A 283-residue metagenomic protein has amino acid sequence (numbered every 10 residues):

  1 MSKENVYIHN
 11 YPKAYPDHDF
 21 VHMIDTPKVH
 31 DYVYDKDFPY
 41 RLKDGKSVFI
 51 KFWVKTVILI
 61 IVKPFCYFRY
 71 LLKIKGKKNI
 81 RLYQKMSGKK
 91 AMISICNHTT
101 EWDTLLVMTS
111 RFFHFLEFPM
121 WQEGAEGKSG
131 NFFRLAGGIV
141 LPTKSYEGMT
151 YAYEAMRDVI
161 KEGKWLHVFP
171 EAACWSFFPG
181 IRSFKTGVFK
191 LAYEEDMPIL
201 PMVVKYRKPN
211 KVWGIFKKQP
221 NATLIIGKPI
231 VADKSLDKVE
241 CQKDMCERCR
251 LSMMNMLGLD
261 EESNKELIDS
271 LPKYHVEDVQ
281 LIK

Functional and structural regions predicted by a protein language model:
M1-I93, W102-L106, H275-K283: Membrane-anchoring hydrophobic helices of lipid-metabolizing enzymes
M1-Y32, Y153-K283: Non-catalytic C-terminal accessory region of glycerolipid acyltransferases and related lyso-lipid remodeling enzymes
W53, V57, G148, C241 (+1 more regions): Soluble or luminal CAZymes and related metallo-dependent hydrolases
T56-V62, N131-I139, P229: Short, basic/glycine-rich phosphate-binding loops at helix/coil junctions that contact nucleotide phosphates
K73, Y146-T150, I181-R182: A conditional alpha-helix N-cap/helix-loop micro-motif detector
K77, E126, T150-Y153: Structural motif corresponding to alpha-helix initiation and N-cap regions
K78, Y146, K205: Residue-level "edge-of-site" marker
M86-Y146: Catalytic core of membrane glycerolipid acyltransferases/transacylases, capturing the structured, soluble-facing
